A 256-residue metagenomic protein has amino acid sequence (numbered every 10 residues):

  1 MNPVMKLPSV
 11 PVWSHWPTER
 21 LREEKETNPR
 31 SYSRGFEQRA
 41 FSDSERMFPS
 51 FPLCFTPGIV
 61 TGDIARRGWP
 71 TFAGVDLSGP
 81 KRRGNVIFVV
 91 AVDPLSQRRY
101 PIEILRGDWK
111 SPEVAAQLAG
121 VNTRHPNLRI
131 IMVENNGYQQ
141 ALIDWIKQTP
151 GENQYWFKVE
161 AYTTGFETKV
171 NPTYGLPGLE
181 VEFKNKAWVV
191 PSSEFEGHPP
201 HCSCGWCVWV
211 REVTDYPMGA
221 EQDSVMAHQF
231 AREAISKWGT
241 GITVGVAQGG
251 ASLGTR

Functional and structural regions predicted by a protein language model:
N2-H15, D43, F88-Y216: Mg2+-dependent endonuclease catalytic cores in nucleic-acid-processing enzymes, primarily RNase H-like
V4-V75: ATPase catalytic-site recognition across NTP-hydrolyzing enzymes
S31-A40, R46-L53, E134, P191-E196 (+2 more regions): Short coil/turn segments at secondary-structure boundaries
A40, L77-G79, G137: Short, flexible loop/turn elements at secondary-structure junctions
A65-V92: Gly/Thr-rich phosphate-binding beta-strand-loop-beta motif of the actin/hexokinase/Hsp70
F72-G74, A187-V190, G245: Short hydrophobic beta-strand segments
I104, Q229-R256: Acidic two-metal-ion nuclease catalytic site recognized across multiple nuclease folds, prominently DnaQ/RNase D-T
E212-I235: Charged alpha-helix within mobile-element recombinases
